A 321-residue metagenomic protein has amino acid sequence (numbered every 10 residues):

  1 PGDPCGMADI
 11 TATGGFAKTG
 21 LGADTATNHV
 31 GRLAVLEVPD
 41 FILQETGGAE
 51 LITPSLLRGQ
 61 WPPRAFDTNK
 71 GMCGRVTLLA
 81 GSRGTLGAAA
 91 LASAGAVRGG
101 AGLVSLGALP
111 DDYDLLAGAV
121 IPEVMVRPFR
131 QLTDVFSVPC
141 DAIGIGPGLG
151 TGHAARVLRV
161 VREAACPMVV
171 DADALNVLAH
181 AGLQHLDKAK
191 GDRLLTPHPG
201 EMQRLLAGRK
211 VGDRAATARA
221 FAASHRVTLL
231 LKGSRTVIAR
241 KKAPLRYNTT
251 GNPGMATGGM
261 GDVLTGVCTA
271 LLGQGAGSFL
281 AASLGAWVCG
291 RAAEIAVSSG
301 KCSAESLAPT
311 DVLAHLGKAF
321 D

Functional and structural regions predicted by a protein language model:
P1-D3: Proline/glycine-rich low-complexity loops and linkers
A8-T11, F16-V169, N176-L195, P199-D321: Small-residue (G/A/S/T)-rich helix-start motifs and N-terminal tracts that mark the onset
